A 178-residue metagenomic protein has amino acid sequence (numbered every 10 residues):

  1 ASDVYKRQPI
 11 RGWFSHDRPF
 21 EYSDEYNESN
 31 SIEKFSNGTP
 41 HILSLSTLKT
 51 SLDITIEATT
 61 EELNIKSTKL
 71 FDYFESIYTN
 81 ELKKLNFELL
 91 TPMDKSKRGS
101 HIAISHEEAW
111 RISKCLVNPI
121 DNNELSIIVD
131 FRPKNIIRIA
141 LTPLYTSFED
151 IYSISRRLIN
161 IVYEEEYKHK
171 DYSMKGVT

Functional and structural regions predicted by a protein language model:
A1-Y5: Short, small-residue-biased leader/transition segments that mark boundaries at the very start of proteins
K6-P40: Acidic donor-binding loop at a coil-to-helix junction in glycosyltransferase catalytic cores that engages
S29-S76: Structural signature of PLP-dependent enzymes
F35, T91, S126-V129: Short beta-strand/turn micro-motifs at beta-sheet edges
G38-I42, H106, Y145-F148: Short, solvent-exposed loop/helix junctions and linker helices that flank or host conserved functional motifs
I54, I77, E81, I161 (+1 more regions): Short alpha-helical functional segments enriched in proximate histidine and acidic residues
T68-E75, T79-N123, K134, L141: Conserved PLP-binding catalytic core of the aspartate aminotransferase-like
V117-T178: PLP-dependent enzyme catalytic core of the Aspartate aminotransferase-like
